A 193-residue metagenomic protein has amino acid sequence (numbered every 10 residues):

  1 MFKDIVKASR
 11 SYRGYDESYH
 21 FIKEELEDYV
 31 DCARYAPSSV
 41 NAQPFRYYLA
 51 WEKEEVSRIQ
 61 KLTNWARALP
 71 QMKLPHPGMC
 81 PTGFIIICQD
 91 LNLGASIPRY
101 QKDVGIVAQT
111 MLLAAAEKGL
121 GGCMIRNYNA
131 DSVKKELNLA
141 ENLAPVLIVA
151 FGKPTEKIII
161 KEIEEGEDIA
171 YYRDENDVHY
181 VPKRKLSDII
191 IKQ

Functional and structural regions predicted by a protein language model:
M1-Q193: Acidic, surface-exposed loops and disordered segments
